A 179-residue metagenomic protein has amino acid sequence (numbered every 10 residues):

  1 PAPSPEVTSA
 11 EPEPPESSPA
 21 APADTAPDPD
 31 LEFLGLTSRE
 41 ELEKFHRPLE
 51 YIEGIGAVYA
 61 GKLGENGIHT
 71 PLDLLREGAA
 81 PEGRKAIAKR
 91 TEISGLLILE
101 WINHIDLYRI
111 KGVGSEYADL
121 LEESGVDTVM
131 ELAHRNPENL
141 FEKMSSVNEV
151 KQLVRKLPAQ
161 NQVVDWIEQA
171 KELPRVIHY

Functional and structural regions predicted by a protein language model:
P1-Y179: C-terminal extensions
